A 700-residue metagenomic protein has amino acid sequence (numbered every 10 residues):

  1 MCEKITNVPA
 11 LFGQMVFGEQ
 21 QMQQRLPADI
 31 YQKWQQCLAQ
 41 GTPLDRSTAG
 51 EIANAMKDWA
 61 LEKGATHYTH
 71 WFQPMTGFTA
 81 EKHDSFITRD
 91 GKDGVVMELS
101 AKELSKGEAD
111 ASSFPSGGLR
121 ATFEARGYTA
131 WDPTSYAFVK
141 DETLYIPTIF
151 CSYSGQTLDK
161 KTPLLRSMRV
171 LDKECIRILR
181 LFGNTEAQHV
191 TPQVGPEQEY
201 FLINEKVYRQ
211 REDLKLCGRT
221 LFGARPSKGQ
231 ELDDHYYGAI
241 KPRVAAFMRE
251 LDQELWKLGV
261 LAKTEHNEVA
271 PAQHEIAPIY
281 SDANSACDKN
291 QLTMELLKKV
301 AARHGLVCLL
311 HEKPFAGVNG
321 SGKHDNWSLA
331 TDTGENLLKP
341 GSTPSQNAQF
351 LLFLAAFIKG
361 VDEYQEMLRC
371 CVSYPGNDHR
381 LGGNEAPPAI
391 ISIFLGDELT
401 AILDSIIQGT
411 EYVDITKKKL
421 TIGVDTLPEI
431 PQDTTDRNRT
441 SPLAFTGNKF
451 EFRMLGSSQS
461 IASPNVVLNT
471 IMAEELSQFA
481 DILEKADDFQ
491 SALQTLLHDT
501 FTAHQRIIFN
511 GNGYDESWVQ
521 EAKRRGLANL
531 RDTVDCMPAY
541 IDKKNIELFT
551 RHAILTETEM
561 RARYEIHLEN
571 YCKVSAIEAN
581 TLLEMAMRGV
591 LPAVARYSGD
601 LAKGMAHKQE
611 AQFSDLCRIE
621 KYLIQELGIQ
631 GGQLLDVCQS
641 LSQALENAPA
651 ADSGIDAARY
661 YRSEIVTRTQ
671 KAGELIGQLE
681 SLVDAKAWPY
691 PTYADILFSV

Functional and structural regions predicted by a protein language model:
M1, N7-Q20, R169, K173 (+2 more regions): Flexible inter-domain linker/hinge segments
L11-E124: Active-site core of metal-dependent hydrolases
T48, F72, S100-A101, P278 (+4 more regions): Active-site proximal loops enriched in glycine and acidic residues that flank catalytic Cys/His/Asp and coordinate
T48-I52, F72-P74, K102-E103, F150 (+4 more regions): Active-site-proximal loop/turn and secondary-structure-junction residues that shape catalytic pockets, frequently
A65, T69-Q73, K289-R303, L329 (+3 more regions): Hydrophobic/aromatic-rich, well-ordered segments within soluble, folded domains that form packed cores
G77-D93, S112, R211, G218-T220 (+4 more regions): Short linear, low-complexity motifs centered on an aromatic residue
E124-L310, N319-G322, L329-E565: Glycine-rich, acidic/polar active-site loops that bind/position phosphate-bearing ligands
L497-V700: C-terminal amphipathic alpha-helical interaction region
